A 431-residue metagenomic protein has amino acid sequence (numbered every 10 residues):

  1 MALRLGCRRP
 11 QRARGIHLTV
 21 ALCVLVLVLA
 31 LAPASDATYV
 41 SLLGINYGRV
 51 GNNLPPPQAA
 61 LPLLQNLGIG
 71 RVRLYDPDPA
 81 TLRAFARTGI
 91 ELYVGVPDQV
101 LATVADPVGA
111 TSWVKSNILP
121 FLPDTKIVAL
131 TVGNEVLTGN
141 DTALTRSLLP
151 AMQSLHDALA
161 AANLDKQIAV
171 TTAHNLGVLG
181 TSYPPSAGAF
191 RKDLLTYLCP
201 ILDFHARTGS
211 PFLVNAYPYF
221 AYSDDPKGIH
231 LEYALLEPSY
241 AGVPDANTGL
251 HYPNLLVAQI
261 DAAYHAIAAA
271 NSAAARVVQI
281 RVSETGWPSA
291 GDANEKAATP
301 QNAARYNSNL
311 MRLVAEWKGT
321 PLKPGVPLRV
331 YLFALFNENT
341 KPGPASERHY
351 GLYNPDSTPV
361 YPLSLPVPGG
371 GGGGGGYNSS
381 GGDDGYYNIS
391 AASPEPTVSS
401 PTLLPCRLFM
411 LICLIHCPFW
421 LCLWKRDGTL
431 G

Functional and structural regions predicted by a protein language model:
A2-P10, S364-M410, G428: C-terminal GPI-anchoring signal of eukaryotic secretory precursors
R12-A37, C406-C422: Cleavable N-terminal signal peptides of Sec/SRP-targeted secreted and luminal proteins
H17-R71: Boundary/entry segment of secreted carbohydrate-active catalytic domains
V50-L63, G109-P120, T196-Y197: Short, acidic/polar
V72, L130, F212, V282-E284 (+1 more regions): Conserved, mostly hydrophobic/aromatic
T81-D193: Substrate-binding cleft of extracellular glycoside hydrolase catalytic domains
A143-I280, D292: Noncatalytic carbohydrate-binding groove/subsite architecture in carbohydrate-active enzymes
Q279, S283-A290, A297-G369: Substrate-binding cleft of secreted/luminal carbohydrate-active enzymes
